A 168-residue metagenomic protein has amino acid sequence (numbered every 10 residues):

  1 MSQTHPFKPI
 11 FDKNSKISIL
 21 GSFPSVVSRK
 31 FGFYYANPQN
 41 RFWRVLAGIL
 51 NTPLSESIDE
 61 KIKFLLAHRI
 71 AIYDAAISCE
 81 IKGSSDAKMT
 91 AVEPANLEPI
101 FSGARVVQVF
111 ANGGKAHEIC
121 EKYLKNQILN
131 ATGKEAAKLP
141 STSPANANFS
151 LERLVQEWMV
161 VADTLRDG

Functional and structural regions predicted by a protein language model:
M1-K16, N37-P38, G83-E98, E121-G168: C-terminal capping/extension of enzyme domains
K16-S22: Short, hydrophobic/glycine-enriched beta-strand segments
S22, D74, P140: Pocket-edge structural micro-motifs
P24-V27, I77, A116, S143: Short, glycine/serine-rich, charged loops/turns that create anion-binding and catalytic segments at active sites
V27-K88: Short, surface-exposed acidic-centric catalytic microdomains
R44-G48, P99, K122: Residue-level signal for well-ordered alpha-helical scaffold segments within enzymatic catalytic domains
A67-E118: Internal catalytic-core helix/loop-beta-alpha segment that presents or stabilizes conserved functional determinants
